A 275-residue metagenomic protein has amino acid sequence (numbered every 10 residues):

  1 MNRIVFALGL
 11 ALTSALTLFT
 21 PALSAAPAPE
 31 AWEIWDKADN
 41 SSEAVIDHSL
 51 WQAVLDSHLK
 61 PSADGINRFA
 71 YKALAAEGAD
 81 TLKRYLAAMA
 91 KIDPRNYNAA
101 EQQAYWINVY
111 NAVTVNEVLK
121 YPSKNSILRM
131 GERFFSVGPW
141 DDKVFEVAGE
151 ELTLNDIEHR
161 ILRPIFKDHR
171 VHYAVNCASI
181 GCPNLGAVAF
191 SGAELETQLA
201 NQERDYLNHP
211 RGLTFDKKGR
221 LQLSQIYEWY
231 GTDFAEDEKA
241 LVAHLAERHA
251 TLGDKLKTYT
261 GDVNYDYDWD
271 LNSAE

Functional and structural regions predicted by a protein language model:
M1-I4: Positively charged n-region of N-terminal signal peptides that target proteins for export
A7-L18: Bacterial N-terminal signal peptides
F19-A26: Signal peptide processing junction and immediate N-terminal pro/mature segment of secreted/exported proteins
A26-E275: Interaction/scaffold regions that mediate signaling and macromolecular assembly across diverse proteins
